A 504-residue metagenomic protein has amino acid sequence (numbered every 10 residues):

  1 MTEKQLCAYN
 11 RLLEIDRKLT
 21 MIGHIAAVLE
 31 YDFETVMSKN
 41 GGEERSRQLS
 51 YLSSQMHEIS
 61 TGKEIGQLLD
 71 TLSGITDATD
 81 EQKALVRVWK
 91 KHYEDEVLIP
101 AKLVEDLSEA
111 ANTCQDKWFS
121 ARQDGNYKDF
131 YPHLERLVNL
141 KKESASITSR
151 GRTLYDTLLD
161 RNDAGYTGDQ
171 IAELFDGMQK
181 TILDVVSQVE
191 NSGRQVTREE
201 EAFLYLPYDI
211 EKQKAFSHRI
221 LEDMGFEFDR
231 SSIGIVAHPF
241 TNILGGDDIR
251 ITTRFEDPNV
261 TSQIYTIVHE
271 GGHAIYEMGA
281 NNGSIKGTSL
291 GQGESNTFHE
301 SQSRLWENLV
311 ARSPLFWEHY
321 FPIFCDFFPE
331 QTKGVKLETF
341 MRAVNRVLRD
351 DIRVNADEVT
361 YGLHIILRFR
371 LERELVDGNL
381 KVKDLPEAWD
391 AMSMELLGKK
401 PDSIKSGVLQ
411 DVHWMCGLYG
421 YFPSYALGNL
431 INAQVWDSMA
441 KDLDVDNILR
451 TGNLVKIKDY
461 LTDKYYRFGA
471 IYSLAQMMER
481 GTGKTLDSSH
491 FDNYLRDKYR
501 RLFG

Functional and structural regions predicted by a protein language model:
M1-Y166, I471, R496-G504: A well-structured
T2-A8, H24-A27, N40, E44 (+3 more regions): C-terminal, non-catalytic "cap/extension" segments appended to globular domains
L12, S149, H269, S303 (+3 more regions): Divalent metal-coordination and catalytic microenvironments
E44, D106, H133-R136, L174 (+12 more regions): Secondary-structure capping and boundary motifs in well-ordered enzyme cores
L107-S262: Contiguous, non-catalytic segments that form substrate-binding/exosite surfaces or channel walls
F175, I210-A215, I220, M224-G234 (+3 more regions): All-alpha helical catalytic cores of prenyl diphosphate-utilizing isoprenoid enzymes
N259-I275: Short alpha-helix carrying the canonical HExxH Zn2+-binding catalytic motif
G271, M278, L290-L380: A conserved active-site cap/scaffold subdomain adjacent to cofactor or substrate pockets
